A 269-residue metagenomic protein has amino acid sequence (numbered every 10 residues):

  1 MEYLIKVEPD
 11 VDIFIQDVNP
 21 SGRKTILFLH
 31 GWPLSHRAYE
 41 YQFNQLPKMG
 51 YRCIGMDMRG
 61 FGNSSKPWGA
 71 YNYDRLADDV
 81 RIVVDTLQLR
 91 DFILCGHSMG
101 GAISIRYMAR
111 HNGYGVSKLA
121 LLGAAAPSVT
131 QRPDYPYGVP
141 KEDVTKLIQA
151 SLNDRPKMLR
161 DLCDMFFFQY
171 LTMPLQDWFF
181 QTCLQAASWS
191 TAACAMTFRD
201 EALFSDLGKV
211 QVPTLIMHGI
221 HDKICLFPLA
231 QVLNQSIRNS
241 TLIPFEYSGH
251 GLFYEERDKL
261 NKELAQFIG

Functional and structural regions predicted by a protein language model:
M1-L27, K48-Y51, D85, R90 (+4 more regions): Alpha/beta-hydrolase fold catalytic core
F14-G69: Conserved HGGG/HGGXW glycine-rich cap/lid loop of the alpha/beta-hydrolase fold
R75-F92: Conserved acidic catalytic loop of the alpha/beta-hydrolase fold
I105-R110, Y114-N153: Flexible "cap/lid" loop of the alpha/beta hydrolase fold
T130, D134-V139, Q149-G208: Conserved alpha/beta-hydrolase catalytic His-Asp/Glu region
V210, I216-H218: Short beta-strand/loop motif that positions the catalytic acidic residue of the alpha/beta-hydrolase fold
H221-C225: Acidic catalytic loop of the alpha/beta-hydrolase fold
S240-G269: Catalytic active-site module of serine/aspartate enzymes centered on a nucleophile-bearing elbow/loop
